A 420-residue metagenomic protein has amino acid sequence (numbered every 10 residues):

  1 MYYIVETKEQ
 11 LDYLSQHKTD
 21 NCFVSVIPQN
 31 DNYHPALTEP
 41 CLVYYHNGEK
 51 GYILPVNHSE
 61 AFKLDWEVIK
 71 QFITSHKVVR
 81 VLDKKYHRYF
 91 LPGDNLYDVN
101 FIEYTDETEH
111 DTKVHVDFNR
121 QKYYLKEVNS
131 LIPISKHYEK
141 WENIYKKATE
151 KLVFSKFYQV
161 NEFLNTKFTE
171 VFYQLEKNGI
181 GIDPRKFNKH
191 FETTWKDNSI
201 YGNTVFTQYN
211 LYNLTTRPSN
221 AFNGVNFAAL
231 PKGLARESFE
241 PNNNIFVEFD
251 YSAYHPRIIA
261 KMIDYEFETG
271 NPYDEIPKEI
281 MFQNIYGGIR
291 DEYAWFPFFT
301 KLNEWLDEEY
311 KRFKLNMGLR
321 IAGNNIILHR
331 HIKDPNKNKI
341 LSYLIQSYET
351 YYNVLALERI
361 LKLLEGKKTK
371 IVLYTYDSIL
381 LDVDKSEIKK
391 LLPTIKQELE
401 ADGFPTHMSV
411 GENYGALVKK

Functional and structural regions predicted by a protein language model:
M1-V114: Conserved RNase H-like, two-metal-ion catalytic cores of nucleic-acid enzymes
I27-Q29, D83-K85, N100, L131 (+3 more regions): Anionic group-transfer/hydrolysis microenvironments
D31-P40, Y44-E49, P55-F62, P184-I276 (+4 more regions): Acidic, glycine-rich two-metal-ion catalytic cores of nucleic acid-processing enzymes
V81, Y97, E240-H255, E279-F298: Conserved catalytic palm subdomain of right-hand nucleotidyl-transferase polymerases, strongest for RNA-directed enzymes
H87-G93, K389-E398: Short, aromatic/basic amphipathic alpha-helical patches
Y89-E192, Y265-F267: Mixed-charge, glycine-rich, non-catalytic linkers/tails in nucleic-acid processing enzymes
E107, K177, A260-Y265, Q283-G287 (+2 more regions): Short, well-ordered loop/turn and helix-capping segments at boundaries between secondary-structure elements and domains
T169, Y173, K177, V205 (+4 more regions): Conserved catalytic core of nucleic-acid polymerases
